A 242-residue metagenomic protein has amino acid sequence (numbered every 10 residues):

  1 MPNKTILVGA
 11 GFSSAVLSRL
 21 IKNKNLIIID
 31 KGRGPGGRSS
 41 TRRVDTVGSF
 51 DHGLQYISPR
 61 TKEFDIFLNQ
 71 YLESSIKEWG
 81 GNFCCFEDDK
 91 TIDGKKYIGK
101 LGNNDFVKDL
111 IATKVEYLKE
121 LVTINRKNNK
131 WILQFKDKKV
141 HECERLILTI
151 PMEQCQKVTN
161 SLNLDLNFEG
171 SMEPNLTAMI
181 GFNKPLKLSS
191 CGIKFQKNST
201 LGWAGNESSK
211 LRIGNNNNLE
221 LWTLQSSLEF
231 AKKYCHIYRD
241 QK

Functional and structural regions predicted by a protein language model:
P2-N3, K136-R145: Core beta-strand elements of the Rossmann-like FAD/NAD(P) dinucleotide-binding domain in flavoenzyme oxidoreductases
T5, K24-I27, L72-E73, L146: Hydrophobic anchor at the start of a short beta-strand that flanks the dinucleotide cofactor-binding loop
V8, F12, R19-T46: Glycine-rich FAD pyrophosphate-binding loop
L20, S39-F83: N-terminal FAD cofactor-binding segment of flavoenzymes
G36, C143-K194: Central helical "cap/lid" subdomain
Y56-K62, G81-D109, H236-K242: Short beta-strand to alpha-helix junction loop
Y117-I132: A conserved short coil-to-beta-strand element within the FAD-binding core of flavoproteins
M179-R239: Active-site substrate-recognition segment that forms the wall of the catalytic cavity or substrate channel
